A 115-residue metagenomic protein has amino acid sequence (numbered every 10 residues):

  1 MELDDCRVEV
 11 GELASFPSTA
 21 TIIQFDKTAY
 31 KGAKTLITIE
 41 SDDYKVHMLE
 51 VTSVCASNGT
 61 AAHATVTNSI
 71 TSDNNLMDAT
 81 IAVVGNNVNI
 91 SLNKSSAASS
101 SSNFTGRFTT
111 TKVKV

Functional and structural regions predicted by a protein language model:
M1-V8, T35: Low-complexity, small-hydrophobic/phenylalanine-enriched stretches that adopt extended beta/coil conformations used
R7-G32, E40-K45, G59, S95-S101: Surface-exposed ligand/attachment interfaces on beta-rich extracellular proteins
A33, L49, S102-G106: Short beta-strand/loop motifs in extracellular/secreted proteins, especially within beta-sandwich accessory domains
I37-I39, S53, L92: Hydrophobic side chains in beta-strands
S41-G85: Extracellular attachment/recognition segments
T67-V115: Low-complexity intrinsically disordered segments
